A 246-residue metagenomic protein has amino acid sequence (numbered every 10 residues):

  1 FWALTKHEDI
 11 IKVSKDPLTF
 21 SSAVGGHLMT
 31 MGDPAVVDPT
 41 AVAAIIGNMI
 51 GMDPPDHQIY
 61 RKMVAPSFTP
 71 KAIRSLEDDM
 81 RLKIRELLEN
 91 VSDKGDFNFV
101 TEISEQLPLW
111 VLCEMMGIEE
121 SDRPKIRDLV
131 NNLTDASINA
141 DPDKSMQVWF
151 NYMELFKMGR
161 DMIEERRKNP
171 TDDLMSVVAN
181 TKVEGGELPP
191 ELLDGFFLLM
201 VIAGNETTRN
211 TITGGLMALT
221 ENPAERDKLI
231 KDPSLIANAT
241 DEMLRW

Functional and structural regions predicted by a protein language model:
F1-W246: Cytochrome P450
